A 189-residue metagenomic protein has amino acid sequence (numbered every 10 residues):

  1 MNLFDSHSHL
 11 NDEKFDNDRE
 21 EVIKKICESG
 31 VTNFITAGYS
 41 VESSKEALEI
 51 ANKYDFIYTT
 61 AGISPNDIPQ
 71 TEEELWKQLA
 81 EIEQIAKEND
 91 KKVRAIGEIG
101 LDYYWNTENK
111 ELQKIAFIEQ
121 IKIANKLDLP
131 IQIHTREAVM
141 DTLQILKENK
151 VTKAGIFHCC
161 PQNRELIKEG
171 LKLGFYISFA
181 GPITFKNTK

Functional and structural regions predicted by a protein language model:
M1-K189: Mid-domain alpha/beta scaffold segments of enzyme catalytic cores
